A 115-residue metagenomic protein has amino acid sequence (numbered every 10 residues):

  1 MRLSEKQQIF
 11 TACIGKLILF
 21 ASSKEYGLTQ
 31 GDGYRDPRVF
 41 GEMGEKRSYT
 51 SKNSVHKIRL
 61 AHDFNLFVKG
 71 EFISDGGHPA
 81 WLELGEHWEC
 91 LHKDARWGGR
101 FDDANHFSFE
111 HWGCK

Functional and structural regions predicted by a protein language model:
S4-A12, D75-L82: Soluble non-cytosolic domains of exported or imported proteins
I9, C13-V55: Secreted/periplasmic proteins that engage bacterial cell-wall peptidoglycan
T50-K115: Catalytic cores and adjacent binding grooves of peptidoglycan-active enzymes
